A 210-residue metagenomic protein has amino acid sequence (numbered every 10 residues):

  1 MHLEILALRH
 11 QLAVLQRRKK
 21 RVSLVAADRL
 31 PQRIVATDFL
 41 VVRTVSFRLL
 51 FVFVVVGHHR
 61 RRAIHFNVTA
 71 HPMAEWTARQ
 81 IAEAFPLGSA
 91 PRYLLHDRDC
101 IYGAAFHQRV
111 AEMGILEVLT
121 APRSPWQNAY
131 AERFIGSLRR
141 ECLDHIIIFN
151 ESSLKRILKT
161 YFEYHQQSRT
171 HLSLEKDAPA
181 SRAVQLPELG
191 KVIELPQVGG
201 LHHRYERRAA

Functional and structural regions predicted by a protein language model:
M1-A210: Charged DNA-binding/catalytic regions of mobile-element recombinases
